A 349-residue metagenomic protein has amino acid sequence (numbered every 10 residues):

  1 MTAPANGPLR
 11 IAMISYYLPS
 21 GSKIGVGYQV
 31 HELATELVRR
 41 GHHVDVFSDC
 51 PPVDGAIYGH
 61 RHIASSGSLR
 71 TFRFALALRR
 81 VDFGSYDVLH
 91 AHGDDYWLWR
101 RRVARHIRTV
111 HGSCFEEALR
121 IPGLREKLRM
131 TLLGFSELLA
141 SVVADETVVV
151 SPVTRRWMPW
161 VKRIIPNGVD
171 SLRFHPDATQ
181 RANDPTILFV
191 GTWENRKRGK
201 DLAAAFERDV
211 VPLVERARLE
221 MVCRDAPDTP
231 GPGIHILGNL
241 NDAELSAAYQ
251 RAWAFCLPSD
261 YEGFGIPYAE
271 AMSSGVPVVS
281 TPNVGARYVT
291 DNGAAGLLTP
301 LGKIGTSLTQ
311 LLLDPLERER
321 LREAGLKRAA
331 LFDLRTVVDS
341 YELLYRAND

Functional and structural regions predicted by a protein language model:
V88-H90, R100-R120, V148: Active-site proximal beta-strand in glycosyltransferases
K127-T147: Membrane-proximal helix-turn-helix segments that form the acceptor-binding/catalytic region of lipid-linked
V153, G168: Carbohydrate-associated surface elements
A178-K197, A203-E207, E220: Conserved donor-binding/catalytic core segment of Leloir-type glycosyltransferases
G238-N239, D291-K303, Q310-L316: Conserved acidic donor-binding segment of nucleotide-sugar-dependent glycosyltransferases
L240, A247-A252, Y341: Short alpha-helical donor nucleotide-sugar binding micro-motif in glycosyltransferases
D260: Aromatic "clamp/platform" in nucleotide-sugar-dependent glycosyltransferases that forms part of the donor/acceptor
P277-S280: Short hydrophobic beta-strand element within catalytic cores of glycosyltransferases and related nucleotide-activated
